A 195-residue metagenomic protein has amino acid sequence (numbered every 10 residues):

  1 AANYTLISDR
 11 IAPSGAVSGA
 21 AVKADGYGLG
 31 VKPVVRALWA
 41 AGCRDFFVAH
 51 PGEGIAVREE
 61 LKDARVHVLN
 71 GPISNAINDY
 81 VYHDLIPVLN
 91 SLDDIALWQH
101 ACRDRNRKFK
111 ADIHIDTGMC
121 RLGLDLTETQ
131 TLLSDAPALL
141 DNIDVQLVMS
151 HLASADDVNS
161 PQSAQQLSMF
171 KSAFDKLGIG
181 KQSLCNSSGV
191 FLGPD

Functional and structural regions predicted by a protein language model:
A1, L89, P161-A164: Conserved phosphate-coordination/catalytic loops
A1-I86, Q99-H100, D144: A charged N-terminal "starter" segment
G19-V22, F47-A49, H67-L69, V88-N90 (+3 more regions): A cross-family glycoside hydrolase active-site/sugar-binding cleft signature
A24-A37, A41, H83, I95-K110 (+1 more regions): Active-site loop/helix belt of alpha/beta enzymes
P51, G71-S74, L92-I95, L126 (+1 more regions): Structural motif corresponding to alpha-helix initiation and N-cap regions
